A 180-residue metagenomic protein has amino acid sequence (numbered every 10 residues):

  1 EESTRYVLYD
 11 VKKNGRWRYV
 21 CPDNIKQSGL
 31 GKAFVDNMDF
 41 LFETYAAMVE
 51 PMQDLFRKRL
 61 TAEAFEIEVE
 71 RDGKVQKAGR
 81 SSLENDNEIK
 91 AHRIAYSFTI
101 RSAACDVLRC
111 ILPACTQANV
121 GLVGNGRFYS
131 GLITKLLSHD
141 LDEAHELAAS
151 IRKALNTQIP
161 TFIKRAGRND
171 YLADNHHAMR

Functional and structural regions predicted by a protein language model:
E1-R180: A conserved ligand/cofactor-binding region detector
